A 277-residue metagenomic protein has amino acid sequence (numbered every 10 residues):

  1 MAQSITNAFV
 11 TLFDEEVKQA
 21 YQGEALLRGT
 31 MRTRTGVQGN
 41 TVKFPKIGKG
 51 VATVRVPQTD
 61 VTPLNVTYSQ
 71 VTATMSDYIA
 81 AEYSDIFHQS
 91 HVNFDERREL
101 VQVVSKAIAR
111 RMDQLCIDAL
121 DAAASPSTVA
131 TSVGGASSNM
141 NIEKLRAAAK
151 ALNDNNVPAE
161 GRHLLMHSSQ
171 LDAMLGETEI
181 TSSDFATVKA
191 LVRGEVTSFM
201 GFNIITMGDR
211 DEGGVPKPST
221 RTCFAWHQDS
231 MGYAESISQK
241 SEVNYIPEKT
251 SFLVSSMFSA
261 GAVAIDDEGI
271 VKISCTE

Functional and structural regions predicted by a protein language model:
A2-G29, T33-V51, L64-A81, A136 (+2 more regions): Sequence/fold signature of self-assembling virion shell proteins
L26, T53, D113-I117, P158-G161 (+1 more regions): Intrinsically disordered or highly flexible coil/loop and linker segments, enriched in small and charged/polar residues
G36, V157-P158: Extracellular/periplasmic catalytic domains that process cell-envelope and extracellular macromolecules
V54-R55, M174: Residues that scaffold the ATP/ADP-binding catalytic core of kinase and kinase-like folds
P57-P63: Short Gly/aromatic-enriched secondary-structure transition segments
F87-V157, K272-E277: Alpha-helical scaffold segments that mediate packing/assembly in large oligomeric complexes
L115-G134, R146, A151, A159-T178 (+2 more regions): Internal, well-folded beta-alpha domain core
